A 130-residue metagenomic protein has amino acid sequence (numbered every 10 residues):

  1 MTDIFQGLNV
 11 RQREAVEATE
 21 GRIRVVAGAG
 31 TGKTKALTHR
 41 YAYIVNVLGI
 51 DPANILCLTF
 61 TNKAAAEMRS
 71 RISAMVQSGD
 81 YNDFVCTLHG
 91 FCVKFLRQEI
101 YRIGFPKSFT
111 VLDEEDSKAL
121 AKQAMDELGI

Functional and structural regions predicted by a protein language model:
M1-P106, V111: P-loop NTPase Walker
L88, I103-I130: Conserved ATP-dependent motor core of P-loop NTPases, especially the RecA-like helicase ATPase domain
